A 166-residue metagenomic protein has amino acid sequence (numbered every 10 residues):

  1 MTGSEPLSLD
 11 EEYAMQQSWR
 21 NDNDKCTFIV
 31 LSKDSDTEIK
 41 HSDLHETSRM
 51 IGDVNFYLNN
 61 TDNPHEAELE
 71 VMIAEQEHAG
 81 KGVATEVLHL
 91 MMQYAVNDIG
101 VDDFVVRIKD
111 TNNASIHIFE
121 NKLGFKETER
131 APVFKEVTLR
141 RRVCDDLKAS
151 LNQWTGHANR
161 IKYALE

Functional and structural regions predicted by a protein language model:
M1-H78, D98, K126-E166: GNAT-family acyltransferases
V54-T61, A84-V87, V105: Short, functional N-terminal and low-complexity linear motifs
E66, A95-K109: Conserved GNAT acetyl-CoA-binding A-motif
E68, E86, D103, A114 (+1 more regions): Amphipathic alpha-helical recognition patches that constitute DNA-binding helices
A74, V105-I116, V133: Conserved beta-strand-loop-alpha-helix junction that forms the acyl-donor binding cleft
K81, T85-E86, L90, I99 (+1 more regions): Conserved active-site alpha-helix within GNAT-family acetyltransferase domains
